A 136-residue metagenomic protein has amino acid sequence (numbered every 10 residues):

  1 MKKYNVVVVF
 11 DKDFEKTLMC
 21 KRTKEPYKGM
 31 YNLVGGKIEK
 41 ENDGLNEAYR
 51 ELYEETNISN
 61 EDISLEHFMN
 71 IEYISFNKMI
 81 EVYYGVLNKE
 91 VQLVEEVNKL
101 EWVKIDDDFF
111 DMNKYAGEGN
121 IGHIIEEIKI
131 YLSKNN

Functional and structural regions predicted by a protein language model:
M1-L18, V34: Conserved N-terminal beta-strand and adjoining loop/helix that marks the start of the Nudix/MutT-like hydrolase domain
K3, D13, M69-D106, E118-N135: Active-site-adjacent beta-strand/loop module that shapes the phosphate/pyrophosphate-binding cleft
V6, D43, V82: Amphipathic alpha-helical recognition patches that constitute DNA-binding helices
K16-E54: Conserved Nudix-box catalytic region and its N-terminal flanking loop in Nudix hydrolases and closely related
Y31-N32, M79, Y115: Short aromatic-enriched loop/helix-cap "lid" or pocket-rim segments at secondary-structure transitions that line
S59-M69: A short coil-to-beta-strand element that immediately follows conserved catalytic motifs
D106-M112: A generic structural signal for short hydrophobic patches within well-formed alpha-helices
